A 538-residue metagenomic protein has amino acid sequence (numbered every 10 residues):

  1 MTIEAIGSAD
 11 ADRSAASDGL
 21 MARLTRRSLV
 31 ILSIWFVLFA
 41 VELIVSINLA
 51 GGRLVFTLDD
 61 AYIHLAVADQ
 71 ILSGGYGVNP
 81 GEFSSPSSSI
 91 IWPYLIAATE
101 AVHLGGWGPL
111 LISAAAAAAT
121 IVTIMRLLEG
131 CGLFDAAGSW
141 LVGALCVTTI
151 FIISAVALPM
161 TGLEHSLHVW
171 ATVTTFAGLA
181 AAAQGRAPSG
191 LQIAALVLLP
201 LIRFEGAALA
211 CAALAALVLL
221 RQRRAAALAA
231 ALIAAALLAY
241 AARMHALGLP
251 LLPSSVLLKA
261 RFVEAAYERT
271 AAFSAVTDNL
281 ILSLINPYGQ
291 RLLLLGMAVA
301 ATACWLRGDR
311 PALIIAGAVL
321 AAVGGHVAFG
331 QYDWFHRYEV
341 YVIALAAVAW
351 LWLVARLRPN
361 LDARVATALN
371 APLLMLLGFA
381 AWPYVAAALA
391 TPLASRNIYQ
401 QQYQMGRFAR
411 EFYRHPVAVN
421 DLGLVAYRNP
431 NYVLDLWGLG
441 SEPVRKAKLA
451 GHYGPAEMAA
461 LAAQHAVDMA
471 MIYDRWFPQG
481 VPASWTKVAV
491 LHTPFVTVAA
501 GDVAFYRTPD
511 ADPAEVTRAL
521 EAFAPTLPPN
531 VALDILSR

Functional and structural regions predicted by a protein language model:
I6-R538: Membrane-proximal envelope and lipid/glycan-remodeling enzymes
